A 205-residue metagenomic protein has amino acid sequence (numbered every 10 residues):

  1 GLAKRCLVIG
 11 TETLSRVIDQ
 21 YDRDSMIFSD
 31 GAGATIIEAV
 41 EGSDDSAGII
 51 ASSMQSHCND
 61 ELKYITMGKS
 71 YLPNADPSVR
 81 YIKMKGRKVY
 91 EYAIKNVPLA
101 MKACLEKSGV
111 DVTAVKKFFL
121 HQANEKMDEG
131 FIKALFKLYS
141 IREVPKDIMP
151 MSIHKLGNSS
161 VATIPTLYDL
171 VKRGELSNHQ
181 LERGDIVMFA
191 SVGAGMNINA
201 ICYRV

Functional and structural regions predicted by a protein language model:
G1, I94, P98, K116-V205: Claisen-condensing/thiolase-fold acyl-transfer catalytic domains that form or cleave C-C bonds in fatty acid
G1-G33: Flexible, glycine-rich active-site loops centered on histidine and acidic residues that chelate a metal or position
G1-R5, E38-S46, E106-D111: Secondary-structure boundary elements
K4-L7, A34-T35, A47-G48, I186: Structural motif
L7-T13, S70-P73, I132-V144: Acidic-glycine-rich active-site phosphate/pyrophosphate-binding loop
G10-S15, Q55-H57, H154-K155, S191-M196: Acidic, glycine-rich active-site loops and adjacent beta-strand->loop/helix elements that engage anionic groups
Y21-K95, L99, V192, V205: Condensing-enzyme catalytic core mediating Claisen C-C bond formation in acyl metabolism
A103-S108, L170-G174: A generic secondary-structure signal
